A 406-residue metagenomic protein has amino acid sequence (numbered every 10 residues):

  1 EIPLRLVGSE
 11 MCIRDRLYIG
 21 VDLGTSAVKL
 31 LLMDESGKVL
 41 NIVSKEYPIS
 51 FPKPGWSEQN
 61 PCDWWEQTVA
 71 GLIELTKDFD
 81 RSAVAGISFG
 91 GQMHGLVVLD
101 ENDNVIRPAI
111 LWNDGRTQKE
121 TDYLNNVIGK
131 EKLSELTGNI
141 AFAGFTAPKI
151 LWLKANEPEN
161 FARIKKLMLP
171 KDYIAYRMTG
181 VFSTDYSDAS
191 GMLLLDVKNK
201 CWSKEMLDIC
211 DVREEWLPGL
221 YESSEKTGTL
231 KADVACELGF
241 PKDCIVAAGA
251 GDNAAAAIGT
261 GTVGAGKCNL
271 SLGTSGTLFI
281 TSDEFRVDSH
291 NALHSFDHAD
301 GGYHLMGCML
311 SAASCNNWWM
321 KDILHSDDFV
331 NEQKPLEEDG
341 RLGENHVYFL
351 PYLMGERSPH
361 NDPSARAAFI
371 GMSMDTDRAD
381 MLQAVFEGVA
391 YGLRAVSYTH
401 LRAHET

Functional and structural regions predicted by a protein language model:
E1-I13, H400-A403: Single conserved hydrophobic/aromatic residue that forms the stacking wall/gate of nucleotide- or nucleobase-binding
S9, R14-R107, E135, R163 (+2 more regions): N-terminal glycine/serine-rich phosphate-binding loop of ATP-dependent small-molecule kinases, especially carbohydrate
I19-G20, Q118, N125-I140, L151-S183 (+4 more regions): Active-site core segments that coordinate phosphate-bearing ligands/cofactors across diverse enzyme families
G24-S26, A83, G90-Q92, T146 (+5 more regions): Short, basic and Ser/Thr-rich N-terminal targeting/leader segments
G37, N60, I87, D114 (+3 more regions): Residue-level signal for inorganic ion chemistry
W56, W64-W65, W112, W152 (+2 more regions): Signature tryptophan residues that serve as conserved aromatic anchors
I73-W112, I140-T146, A175-D196, G219-E222 (+1 more regions): Short beta-strand-loop/turn "lid" adjacent to the catalytic site in phosphate-handling enzymes
